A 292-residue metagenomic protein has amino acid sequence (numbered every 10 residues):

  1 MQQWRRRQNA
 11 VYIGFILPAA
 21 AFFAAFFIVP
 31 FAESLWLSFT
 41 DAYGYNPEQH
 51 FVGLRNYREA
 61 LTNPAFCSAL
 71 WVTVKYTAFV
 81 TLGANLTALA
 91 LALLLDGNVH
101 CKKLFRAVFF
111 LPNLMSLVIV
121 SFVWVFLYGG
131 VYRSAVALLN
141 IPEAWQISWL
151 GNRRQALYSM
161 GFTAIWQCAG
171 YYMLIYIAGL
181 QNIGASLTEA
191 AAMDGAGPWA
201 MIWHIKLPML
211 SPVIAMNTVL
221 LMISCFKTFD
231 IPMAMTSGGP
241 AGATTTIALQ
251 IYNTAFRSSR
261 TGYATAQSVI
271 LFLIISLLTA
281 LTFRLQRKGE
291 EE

Functional and structural regions predicted by a protein language model:
W4-E292: A structural signal for multi-pass alpha-helical bundles of membrane permease subunits that mediate small-molecule
